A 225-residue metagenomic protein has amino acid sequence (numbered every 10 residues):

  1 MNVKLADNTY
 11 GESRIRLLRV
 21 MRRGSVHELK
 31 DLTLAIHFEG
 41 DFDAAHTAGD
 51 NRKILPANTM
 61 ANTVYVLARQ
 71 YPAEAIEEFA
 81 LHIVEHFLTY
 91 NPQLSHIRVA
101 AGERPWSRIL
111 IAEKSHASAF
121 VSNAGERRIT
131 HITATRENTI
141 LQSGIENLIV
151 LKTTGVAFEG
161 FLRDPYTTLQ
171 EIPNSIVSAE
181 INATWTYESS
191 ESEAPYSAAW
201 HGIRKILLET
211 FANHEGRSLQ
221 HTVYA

Functional and structural regions predicted by a protein language model:
M1-A225: N-terminal intrinsically disordered, cationic/polar leader segments that include organellar targeting peptides
